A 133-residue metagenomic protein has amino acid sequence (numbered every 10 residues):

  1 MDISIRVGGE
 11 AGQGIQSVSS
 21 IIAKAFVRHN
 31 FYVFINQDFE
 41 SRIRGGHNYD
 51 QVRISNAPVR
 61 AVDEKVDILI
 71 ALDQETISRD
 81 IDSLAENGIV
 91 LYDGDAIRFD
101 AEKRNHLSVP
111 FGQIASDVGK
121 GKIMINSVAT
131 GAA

Functional and structural regions predicted by a protein language model:
M1-A133: Active-site cofactor/cluster-binding pocket
